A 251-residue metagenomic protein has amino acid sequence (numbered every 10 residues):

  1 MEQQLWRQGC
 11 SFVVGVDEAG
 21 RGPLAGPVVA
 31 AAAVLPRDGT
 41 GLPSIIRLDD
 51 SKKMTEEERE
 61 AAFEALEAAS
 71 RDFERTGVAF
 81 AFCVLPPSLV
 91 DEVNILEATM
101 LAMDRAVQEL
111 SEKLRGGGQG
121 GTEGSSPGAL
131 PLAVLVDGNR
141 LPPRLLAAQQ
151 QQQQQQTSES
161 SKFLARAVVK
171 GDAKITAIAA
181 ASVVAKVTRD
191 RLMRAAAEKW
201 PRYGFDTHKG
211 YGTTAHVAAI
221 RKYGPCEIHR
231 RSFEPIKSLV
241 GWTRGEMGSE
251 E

Functional and structural regions predicted by a protein language model:
M1-E251: RNase H-like, Mg2+-dependent phosphodiesterase core, and more generally RNA phosphate-backbone-engaging helix-loop
